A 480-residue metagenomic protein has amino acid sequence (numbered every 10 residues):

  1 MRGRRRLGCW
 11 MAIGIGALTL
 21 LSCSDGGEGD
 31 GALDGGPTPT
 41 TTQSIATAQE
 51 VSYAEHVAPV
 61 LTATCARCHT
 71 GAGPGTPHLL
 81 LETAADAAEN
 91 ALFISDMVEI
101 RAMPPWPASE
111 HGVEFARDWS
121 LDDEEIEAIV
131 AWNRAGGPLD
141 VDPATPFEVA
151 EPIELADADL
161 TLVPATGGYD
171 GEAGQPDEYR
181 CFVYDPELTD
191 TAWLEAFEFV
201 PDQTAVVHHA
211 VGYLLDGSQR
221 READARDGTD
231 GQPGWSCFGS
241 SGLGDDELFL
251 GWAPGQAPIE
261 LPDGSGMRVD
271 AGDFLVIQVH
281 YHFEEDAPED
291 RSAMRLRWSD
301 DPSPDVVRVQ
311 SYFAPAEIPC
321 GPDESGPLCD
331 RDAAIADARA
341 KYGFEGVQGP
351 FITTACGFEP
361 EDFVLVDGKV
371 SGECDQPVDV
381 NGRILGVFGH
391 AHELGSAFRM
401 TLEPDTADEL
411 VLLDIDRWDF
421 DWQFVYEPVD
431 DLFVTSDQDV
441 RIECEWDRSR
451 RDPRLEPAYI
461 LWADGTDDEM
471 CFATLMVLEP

Functional and structural regions predicted by a protein language model:
M1-I13: Bacterial N-terminal signal peptides that target proteins for export
G3, G35-P37, V57, F313 (+2 more regions): Selective for proline/serine-rich intrinsically disordered segments in cytosolic/nuclear regulatory regions
W10-S22: Bacterial N-terminal signal peptides
L21-Y184, G272-Q278: Aromatic- and Gly/Pro-enriched helix-to-coil junctions and flexible linker segments
P77, P105-A116, P143-W193, E198-P480: Beta-strand-centric surfaces of beta-sandwich/beta-rich domains
